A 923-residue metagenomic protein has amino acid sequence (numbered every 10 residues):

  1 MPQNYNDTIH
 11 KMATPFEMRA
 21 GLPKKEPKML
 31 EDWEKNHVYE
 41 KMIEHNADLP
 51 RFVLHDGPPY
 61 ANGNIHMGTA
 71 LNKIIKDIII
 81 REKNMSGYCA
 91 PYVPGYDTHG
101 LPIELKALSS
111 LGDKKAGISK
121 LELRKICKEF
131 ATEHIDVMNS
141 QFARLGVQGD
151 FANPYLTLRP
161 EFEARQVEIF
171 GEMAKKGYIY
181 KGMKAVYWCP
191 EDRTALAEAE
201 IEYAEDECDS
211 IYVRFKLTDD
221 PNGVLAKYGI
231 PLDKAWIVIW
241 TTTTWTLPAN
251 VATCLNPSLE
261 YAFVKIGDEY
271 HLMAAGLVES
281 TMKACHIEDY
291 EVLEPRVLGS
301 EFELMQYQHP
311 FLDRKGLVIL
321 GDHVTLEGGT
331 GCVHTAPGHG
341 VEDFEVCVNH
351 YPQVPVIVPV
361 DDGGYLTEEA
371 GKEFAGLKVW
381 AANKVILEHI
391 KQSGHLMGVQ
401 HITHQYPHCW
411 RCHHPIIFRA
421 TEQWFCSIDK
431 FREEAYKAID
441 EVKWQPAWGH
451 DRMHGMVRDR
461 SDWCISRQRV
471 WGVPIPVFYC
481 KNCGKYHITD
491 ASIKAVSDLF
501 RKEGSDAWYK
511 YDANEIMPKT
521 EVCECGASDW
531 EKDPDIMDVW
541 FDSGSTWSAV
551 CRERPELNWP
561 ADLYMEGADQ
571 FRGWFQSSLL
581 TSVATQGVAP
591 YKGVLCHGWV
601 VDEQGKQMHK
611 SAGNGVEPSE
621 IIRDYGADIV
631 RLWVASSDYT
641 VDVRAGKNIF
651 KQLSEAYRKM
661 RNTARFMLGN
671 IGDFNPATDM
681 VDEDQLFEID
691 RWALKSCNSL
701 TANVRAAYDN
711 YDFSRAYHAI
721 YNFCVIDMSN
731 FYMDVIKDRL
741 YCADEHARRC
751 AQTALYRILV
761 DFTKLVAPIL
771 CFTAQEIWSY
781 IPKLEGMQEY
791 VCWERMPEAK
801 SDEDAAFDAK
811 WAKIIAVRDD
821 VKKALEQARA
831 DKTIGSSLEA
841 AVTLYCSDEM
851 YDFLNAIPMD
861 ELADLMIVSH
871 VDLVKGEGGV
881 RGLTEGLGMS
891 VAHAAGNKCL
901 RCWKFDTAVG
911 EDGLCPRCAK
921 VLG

Functional and structural regions predicted by a protein language model:
P2-H10, P15-L22, K28, D32-N36 (+16 more regions): Residue patterns forming the tRNA-binding/recognition surfaces of aminoacyl-tRNA synthetases and related DALR
E44-K106, I239-L247, C254, I319-V346 (+4 more regions): N-terminal catalytic cores of NTP/NDP-binding nucleotidyl/phosphoryl-transfer enzymes
N46, P50-G57, G68-L71, I75 (+16 more regions): Secondary-structure capping and boundary motifs in well-ordered enzyme cores
D97, V186, P190, L196-A204 (+7 more regions): Acidic, turn-prone loop/beta-hairpin segments
C189, C409, C480, T520-E524 (+2 more regions): Short cysteine-rich clusters marking metal-coordination/redox-active sites
R193, Q468, G484, E524-A527 (+2 more regions): Cys/His-coordinated zinc-binding microdomains
D219, G316, H350-G363, R469-W471 (+1 more regions): Alpha-helical recognition segments enriched in aromatics with Gly/Pro capping that present substrate-recognition
A252, L259-C332, V341-E345: Protease-associated
